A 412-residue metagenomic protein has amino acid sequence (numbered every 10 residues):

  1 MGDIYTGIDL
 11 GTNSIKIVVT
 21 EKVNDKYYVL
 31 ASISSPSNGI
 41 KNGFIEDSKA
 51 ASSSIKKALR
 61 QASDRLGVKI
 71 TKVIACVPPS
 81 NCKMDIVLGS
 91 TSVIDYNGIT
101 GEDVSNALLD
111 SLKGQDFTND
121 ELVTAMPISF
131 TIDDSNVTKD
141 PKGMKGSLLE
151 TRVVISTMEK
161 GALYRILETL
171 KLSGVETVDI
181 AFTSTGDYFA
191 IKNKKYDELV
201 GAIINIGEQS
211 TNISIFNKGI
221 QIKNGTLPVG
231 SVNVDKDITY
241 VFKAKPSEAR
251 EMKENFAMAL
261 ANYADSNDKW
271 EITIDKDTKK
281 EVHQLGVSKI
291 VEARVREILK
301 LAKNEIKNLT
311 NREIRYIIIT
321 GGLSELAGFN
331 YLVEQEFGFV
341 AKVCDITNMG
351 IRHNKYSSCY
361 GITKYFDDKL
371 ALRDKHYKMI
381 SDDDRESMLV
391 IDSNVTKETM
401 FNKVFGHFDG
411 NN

Functional and structural regions predicted by a protein language model:
M1-S14, V18-V73, V77-A202, K245-P246 (+5 more regions): Nucleotide/phosphate-binding catalytic cleft detector across ATP-hydrolyzing and phosphate-transferring enzymes
I17, A75, L170, N205 (+4 more regions): Residue-level signature of catalytic and energy-coupling elements of molecular machines, predominantly ATP/GTP-dependent
A58-T71, L299, K303-Y316: Phosphate/pyrophosphate-binding loops at sites that engage ATP/ADP/AMP, CoA/4′-phosphopantetheine, polyphosphate
P78, M158, M258-L260, I314-V333: Glycine-rich phosphate-binding loops at beta-strand->alpha-helix junctions
L148-E150, N217-Q221, L309-Y316: Short, surface-exposed connector motifs at secondary-structure boundaries
K194-A261, D265: Acidic, glycine-rich loop-and-beta core segments that form the ion-binding/anion-interacting portion of active sites
K303-I317, L326-K342, L372: ATP-binding/phosphotransfer module of carbohydrate and carboxylate kinases, centering on a glycine-rich
D345-L389: Glycine-rich phosphate-binding/hydrolytic loop that grips phosphoryl groups
